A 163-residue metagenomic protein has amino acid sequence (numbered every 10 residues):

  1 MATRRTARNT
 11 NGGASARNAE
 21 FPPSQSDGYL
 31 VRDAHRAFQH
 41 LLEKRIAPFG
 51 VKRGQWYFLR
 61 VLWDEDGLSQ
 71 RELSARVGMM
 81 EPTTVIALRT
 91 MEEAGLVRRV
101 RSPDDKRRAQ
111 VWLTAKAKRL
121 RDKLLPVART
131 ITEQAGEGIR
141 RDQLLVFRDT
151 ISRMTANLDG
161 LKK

Functional and structural regions predicted by a protein language model:
M1-F21, R141-K163: C-terminal regulatory/oligomerization modules of transcriptional regulators
M1-F49: N-terminal leader segment of winged-helix/HTH proteins
L30, A37, L41, Y57-R60 (+2 more regions): Pre-recognition alpha-helix immediately N-terminal to the DNA-recognition helix within helix-turn-helix or winged-helix
A47, G78, R89-E93: Residue-level detection of the helix-turn-helix DNA-binding "recognition helix"
V61, R76, A94: Residues within the alpha-helical elements of helix-turn-helix
E65-S69: Short capping segments at the starts of secondary-structure elements
M79-T83: Helix-turn-helix DNA-binding motif, specifically the short coil turn and the N-cap/start of the second
R89-A156: Charged, amphipathic alpha-helical coiled-coil/dimerization segments
